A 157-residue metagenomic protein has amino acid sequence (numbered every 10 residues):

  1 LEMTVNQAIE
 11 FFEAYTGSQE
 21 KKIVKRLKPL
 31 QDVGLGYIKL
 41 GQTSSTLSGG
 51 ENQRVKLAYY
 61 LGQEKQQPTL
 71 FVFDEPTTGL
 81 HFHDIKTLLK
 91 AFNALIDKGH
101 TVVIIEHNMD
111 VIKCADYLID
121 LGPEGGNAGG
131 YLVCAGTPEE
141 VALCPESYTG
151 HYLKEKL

Functional and structural regions predicted by a protein language model:
L1-L157: Conserved phosphate-binding elements of NTP-dependent enzyme cores
